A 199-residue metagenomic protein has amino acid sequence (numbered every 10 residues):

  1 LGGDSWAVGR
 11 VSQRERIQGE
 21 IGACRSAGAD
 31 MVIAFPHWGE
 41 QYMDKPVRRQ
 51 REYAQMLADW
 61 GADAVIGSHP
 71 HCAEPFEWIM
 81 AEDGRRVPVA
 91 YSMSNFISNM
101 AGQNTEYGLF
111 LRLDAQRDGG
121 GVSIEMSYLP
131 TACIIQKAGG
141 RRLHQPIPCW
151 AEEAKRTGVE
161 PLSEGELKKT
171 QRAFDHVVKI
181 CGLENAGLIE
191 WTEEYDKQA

Functional and structural regions predicted by a protein language model:
L1-A199: Acidic, metal/ion-coordinating pockets
